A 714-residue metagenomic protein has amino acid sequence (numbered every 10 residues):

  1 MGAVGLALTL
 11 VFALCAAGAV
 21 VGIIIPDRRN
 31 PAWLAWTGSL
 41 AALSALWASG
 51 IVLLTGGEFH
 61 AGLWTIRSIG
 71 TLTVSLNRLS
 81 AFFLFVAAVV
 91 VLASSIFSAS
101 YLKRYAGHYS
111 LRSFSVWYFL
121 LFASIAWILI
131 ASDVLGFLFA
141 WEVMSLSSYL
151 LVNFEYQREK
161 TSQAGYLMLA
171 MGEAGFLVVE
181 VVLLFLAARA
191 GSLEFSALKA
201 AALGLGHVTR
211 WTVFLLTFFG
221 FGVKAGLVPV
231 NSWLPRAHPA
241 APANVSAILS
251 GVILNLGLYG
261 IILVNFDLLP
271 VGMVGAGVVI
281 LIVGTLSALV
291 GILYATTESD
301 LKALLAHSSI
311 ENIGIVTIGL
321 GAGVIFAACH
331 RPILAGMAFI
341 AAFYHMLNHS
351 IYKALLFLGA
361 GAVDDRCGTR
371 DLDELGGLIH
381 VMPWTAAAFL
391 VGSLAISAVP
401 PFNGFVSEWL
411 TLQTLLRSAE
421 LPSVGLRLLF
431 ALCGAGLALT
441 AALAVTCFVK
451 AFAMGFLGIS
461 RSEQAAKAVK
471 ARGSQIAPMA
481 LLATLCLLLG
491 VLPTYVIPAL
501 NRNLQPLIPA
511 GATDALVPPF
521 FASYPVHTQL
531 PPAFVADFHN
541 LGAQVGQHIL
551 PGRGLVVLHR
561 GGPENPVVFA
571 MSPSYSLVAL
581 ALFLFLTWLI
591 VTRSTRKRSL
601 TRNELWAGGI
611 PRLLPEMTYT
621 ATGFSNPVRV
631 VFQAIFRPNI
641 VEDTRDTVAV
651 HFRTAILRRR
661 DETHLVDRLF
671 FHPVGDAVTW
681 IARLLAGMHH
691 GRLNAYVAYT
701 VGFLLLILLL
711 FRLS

Functional and structural regions predicted by a protein language model:
M1-A7, A17-V116, R189-G204, L600-N603: Transmembrane helix-loop-helix hairpins at membrane boundaries of multipass inner-membrane proteins
M1-L10, L72-V86, W127-F139, G272-V279 (+6 more regions): Membrane-entry segments of alpha-helical transmembrane domains in multi-pass membrane proteins
G18-A19, L43-L46, V90-V91, L183-L184 (+7 more regions): Hydrophobic core segments of alpha-helical transmembrane domains in multi-pass membrane transport and ion-translocation
T37-I51, E173-L183, F389-P401, A480-L500 (+2 more regions): Hydrophobic alpha-helical membrane-insertion segments
I51-G62, F185-F195, A322-A328, P400-R417 (+2 more regions): Membrane-helix interface motif
A93-F137, S147-K470, L485, V491-P493: Hydrophobic transmembrane alpha-helices and their helix-loop junctions in integral membrane proteins
E142: Short phosphate-coordinating micro-motif centered on Lys-Gly-acidic
V496-S714: Aromatic-capped, Gly/Pro-kinked transmembrane alpha-helices
